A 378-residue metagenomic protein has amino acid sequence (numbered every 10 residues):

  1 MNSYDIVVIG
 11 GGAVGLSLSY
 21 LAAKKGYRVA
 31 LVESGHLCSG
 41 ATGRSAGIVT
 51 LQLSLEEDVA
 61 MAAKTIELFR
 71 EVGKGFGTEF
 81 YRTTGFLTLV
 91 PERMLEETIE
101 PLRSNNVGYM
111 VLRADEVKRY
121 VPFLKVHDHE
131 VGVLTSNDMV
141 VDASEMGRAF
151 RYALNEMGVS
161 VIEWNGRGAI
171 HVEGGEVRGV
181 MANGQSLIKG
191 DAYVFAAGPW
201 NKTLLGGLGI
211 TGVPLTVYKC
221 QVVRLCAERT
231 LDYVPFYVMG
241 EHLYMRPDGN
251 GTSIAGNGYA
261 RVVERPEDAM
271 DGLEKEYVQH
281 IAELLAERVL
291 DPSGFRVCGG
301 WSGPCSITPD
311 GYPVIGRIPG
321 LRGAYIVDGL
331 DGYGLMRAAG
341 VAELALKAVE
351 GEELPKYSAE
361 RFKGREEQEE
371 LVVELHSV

Functional and structural regions predicted by a protein language model:
N2-G12, A30: Beta1/beta-strand and adjacent pyrophosphate-binding region of the FAD-binding site in flavoprotein oxidoreductases
N2-Y4, N183-A192: Core beta-strand elements of the Rossmann-like FAD/NAD(P) dinucleotide-binding domain in flavoenzyme oxidoreductases
A23-T42: Glycine-rich FAD pyrophosphate-binding loop
A46-Y120, H242-Y244: Dinucleotide-binding Rossmann-like beta1-alpha1 core, especially the glycine-rich loop that anchors the ADP
V90-M157, I162-E163, A169-E176: Flavin (FAD/FMN) cofactor-binding and adjacent substrate-gating region of FAD-dependent oxidoreductase domains
G190-V234: Central helical "cap/lid" subdomain
G212-P214, C226-G323: Active-site lid/adjacent beta-loop-alpha segment flanking the redox-cofactor pocket in flavoenzymes
E287-V378: C-terminal catalytic lobe of FAD-dependent flavoproteins
